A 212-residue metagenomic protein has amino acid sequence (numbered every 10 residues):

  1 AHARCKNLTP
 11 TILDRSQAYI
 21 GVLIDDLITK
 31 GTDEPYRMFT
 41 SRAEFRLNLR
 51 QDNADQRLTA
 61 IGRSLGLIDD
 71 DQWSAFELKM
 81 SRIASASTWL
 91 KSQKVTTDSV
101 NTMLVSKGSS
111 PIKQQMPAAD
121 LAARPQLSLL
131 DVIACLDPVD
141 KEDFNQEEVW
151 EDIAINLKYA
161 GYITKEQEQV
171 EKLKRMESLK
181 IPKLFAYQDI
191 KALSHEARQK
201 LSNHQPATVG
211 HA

Functional and structural regions predicted by a protein language model:
A1-T11: Internal hydrophobic alpha-helix adjacent to the cofactor/substrate pocket in enzyme cavities
K6, L23, I163-E166: Generic alpha-helical secondary structure signal
I12, S16, R42, N48-R50 (+1 more regions): Extended, charge-enriched "interface" segments that sit outside catalytic cores
S16-Y36, T40-E44: A structural-propensity feature for long, helix-poor, extended segments
